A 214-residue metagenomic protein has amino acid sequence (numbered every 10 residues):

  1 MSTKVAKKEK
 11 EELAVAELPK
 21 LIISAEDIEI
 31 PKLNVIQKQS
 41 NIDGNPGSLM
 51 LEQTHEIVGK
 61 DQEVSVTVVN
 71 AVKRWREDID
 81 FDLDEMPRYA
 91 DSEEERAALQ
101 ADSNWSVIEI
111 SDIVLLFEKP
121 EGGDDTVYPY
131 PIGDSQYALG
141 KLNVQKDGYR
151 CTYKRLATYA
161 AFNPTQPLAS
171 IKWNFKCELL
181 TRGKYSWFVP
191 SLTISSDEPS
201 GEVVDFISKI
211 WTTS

Functional and structural regions predicted by a protein language model:
M1-G133, R182-V189, T193-P199: OB-fold ssDNA-binding interfaces and closely related basic DNA-contact patches used across DNA replication/repair
L115-V189: Extended serine/threonine-enriched, polar tracts that run as long, contiguous segments within proteins
S191-S214: Short peripheral tails and domain-boundary helices/loops at the edges of structured domains
